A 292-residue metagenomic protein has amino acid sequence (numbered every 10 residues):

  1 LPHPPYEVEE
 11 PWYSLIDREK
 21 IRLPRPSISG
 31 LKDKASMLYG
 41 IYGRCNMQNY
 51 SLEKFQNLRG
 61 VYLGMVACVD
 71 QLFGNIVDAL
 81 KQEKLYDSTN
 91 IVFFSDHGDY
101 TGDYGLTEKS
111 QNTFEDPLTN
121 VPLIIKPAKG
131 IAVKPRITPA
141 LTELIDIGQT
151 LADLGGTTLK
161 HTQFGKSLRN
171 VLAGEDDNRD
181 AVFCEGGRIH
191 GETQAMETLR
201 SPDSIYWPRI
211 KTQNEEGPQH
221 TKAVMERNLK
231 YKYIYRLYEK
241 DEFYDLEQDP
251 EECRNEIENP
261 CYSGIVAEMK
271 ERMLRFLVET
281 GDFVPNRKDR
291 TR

Functional and structural regions predicted by a protein language model:
P2-V8, S14, D99-D103, E108-K109 (+6 more regions): Short catalytic/ligand-binding loop motif for oxyanion handling, primarily in non-cytosolic enzymes, centered on
P4-Y50, S110, P122, G187-I210 (+1 more regions): Core domains of carbohydrate- and sulfate-ester-processing enzymes
E7-V8, D78-E143: Histidine-centered active-site microenvironments of extracellular/periplasmic hydrolases and transferases
G43-N57, G187-H190, E256-R292: Long, internal low-complexity/basic segments
Q48-T89: A long, amphipathic alpha-helix that forms part of the scaffold/cap immediately adjacent to metal-dependent active
S51-G64, S110-Q111, I131-L141, L154-L159 (+1 more regions): Active-site rim elements
D87-V92, G130, K134-G217, K288-R292: Polar, surface-exposed loop/tail segments that function as active-site lids or cofactor/substrate-recognition elements
E115-D116, E185-E258, N286-R290: C-terminal, low-complexity/hydrophilic appendages and adjacent surface loops of extracellular/periplasmic anionic
